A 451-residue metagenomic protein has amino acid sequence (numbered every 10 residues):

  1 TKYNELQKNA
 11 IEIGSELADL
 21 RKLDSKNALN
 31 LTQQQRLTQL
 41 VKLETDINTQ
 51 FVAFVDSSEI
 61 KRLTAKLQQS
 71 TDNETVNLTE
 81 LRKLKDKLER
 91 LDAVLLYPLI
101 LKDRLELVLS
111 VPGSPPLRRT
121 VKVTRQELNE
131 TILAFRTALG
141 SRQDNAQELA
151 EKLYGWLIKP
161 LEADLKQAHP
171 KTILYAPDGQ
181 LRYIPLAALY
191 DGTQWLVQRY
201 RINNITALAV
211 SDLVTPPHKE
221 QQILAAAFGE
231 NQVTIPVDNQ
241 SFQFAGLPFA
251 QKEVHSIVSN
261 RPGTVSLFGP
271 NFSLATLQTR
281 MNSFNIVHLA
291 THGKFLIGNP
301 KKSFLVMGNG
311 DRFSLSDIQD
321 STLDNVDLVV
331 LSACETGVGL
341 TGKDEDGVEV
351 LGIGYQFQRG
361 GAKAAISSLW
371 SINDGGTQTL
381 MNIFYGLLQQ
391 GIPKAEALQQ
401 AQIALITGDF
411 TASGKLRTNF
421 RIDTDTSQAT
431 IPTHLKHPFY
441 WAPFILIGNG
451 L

Functional and structural regions predicted by a protein language model:
T1-Y200, V210-L213, K219-E220, T234-I235: Domain-scale, conserved, charged regions that form catalytic cores and adjacent regulatory/interaction surfaces
D103-L105, L181-I184, N231-I235, L274-T276 (+3 more regions): Flexible loop/turn segments at secondary-structure boundaries
L107, I173-Y175, A226, I257 (+6 more regions): Residue-level detector of buried hydrophobic side-chain packing in well-ordered secondary-structure elements
P112, P116, A176-I286, L305-D311 (+3 more regions): Catalytic-core domains of enzymes
L139-Q147, Q240-L247, G342-K343: Second-shell loop/turn segments in exported
H169, T377-L451: An often Trp-containing, charged/polar helix-loop segment at the C-terminal end of enzyme catalytic cores
H169-K171, Q221, G263, N282-N285 (+3 more regions): Loop/turn elements at helix/coil->beta-strand transitions in domains of secreted/extracellular proteins
N285-I383: Catalytic cores of nucleophile-dependent amide-cleaving enzymes
